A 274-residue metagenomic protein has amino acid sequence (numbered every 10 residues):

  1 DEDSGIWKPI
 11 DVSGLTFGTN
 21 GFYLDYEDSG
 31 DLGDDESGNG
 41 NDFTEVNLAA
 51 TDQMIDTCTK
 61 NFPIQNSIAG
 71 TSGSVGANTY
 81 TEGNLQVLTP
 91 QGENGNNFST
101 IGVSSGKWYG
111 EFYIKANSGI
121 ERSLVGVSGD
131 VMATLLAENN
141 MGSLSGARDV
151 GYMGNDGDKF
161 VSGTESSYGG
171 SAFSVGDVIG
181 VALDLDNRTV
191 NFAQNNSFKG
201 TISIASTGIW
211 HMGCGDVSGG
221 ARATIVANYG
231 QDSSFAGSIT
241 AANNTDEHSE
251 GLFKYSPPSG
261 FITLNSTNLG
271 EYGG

Functional and structural regions predicted by a protein language model:
D1-G274: PRY/SPRY (B30.2) beta-sandwich protein-interaction domains and their adjacent Ser/Pro/Gly-rich low-complexity linkers
